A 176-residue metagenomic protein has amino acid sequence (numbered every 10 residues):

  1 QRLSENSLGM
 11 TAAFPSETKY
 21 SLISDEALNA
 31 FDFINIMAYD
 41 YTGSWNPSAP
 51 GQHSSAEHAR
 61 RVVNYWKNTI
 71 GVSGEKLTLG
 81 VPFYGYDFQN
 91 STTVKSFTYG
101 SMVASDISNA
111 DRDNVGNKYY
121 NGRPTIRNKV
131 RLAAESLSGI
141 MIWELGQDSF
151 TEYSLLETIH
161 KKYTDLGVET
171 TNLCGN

Functional and structural regions predicted by a protein language model:
Q1-I107: Substrate-binding surface in catalytic domains of secreted glycosidases
I34, I140-M141: Hydrophobic residues within beta-strands of alpha/beta enzymes
A49-P50, G116-N121, I142-G146: Active-site rim elements
S54-E57, P124, F150: Residue-level detector of secondary-structure boundary/capping sites
G74-S136, E152-N176: Glycan-binding loop/region signatures in secreted carbohydrate-active enzymes
I142-L156: Aromatic/acidic polysaccharide-binding cleft in carbohydrate-active enzymes
